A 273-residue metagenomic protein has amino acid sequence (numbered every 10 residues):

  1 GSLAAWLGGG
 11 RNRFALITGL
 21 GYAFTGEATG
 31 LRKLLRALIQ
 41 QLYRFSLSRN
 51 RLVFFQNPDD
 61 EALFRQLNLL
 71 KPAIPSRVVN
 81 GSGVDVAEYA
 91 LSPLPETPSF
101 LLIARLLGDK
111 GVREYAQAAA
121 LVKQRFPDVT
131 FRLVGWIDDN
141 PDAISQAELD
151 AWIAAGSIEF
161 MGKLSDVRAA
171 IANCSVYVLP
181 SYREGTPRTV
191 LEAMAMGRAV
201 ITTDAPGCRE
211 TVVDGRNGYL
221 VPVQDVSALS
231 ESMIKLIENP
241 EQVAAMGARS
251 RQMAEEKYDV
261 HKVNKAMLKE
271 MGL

Functional and structural regions predicted by a protein language model:
R11-N12, Y22-S46, A62: Nucleotide-sugar donor phosphate/pyrophosphate-binding loop at the beta->alpha transition of glycosyltransferases
Q40-A90, L102: Donor nucleotide-sugar binding/catalytic pocket of nucleotide-sugar-dependent glycosyltransferases
S82, P93-K110, Y115-A120, F131-V134: Conserved donor-binding/catalytic core segment of Leloir-type glycosyltransferases
I103, T130-I144, F160: Glycosyltransferase donor-sugar binding loop
K163, Y182: Aromatic "clamp/platform" in nucleotide-sugar-dependent glycosyltransferases that forms part of the donor/acceptor
A199-T202, V212: Short hydrophobic beta-strand element within catalytic cores of glycosyltransferases and related nucleotide-activated
D214-G215, Y219-V226, K235-P240: Conserved acidic donor-binding segment of nucleotide-sugar-dependent glycosyltransferases
A228, K235, Q242-K257, V263-A266: A short, well-ordered alpha-helix in the C-terminal region of glycosyltransferases
